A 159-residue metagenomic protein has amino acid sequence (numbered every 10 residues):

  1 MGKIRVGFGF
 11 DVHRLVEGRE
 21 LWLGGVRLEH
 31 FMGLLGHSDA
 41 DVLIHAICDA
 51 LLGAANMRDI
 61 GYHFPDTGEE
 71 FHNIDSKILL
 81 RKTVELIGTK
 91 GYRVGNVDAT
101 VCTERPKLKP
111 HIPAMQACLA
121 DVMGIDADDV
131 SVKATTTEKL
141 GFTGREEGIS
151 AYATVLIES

Functional and structural regions predicted by a protein language model:
M1-G2, S159: Short, Lys/Arg-enriched, disordered terminal segments
G2-P113, V122-M123: RNase III-family endoribonuclease catalytic core
K109-P110, K139-F142: Short active-site-adjacent structural elements
I112-Q116, E146: Short, low-complexity, polybasic intrinsically disordered segments
D126-D129: Short acidic capping loops at alpha-helix termini that bridge into adjacent secondary structure
V132-T136: Pyridoxal 5′-phosphate
T143-S159: C-terminal edge-of-domain segments
